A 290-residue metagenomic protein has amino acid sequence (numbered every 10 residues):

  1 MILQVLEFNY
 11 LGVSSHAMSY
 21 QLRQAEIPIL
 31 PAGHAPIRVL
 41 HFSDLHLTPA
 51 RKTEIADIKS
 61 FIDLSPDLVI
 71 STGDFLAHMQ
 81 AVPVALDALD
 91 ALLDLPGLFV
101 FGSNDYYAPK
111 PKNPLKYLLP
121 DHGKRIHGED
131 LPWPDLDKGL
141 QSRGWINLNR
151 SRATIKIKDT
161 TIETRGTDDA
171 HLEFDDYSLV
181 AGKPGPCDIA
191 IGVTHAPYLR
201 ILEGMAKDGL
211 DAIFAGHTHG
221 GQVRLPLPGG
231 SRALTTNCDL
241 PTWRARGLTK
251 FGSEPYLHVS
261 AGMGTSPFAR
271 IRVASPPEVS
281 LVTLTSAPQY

Functional and structural regions predicted by a protein language model:
I2-A88, A108: N-terminal active-site segment of His-dependent metallophosphoesterases
S14, P36-I55, L76-H78, Y107-G128 (+2 more regions): Acidic/histidine-rich helix-loop elements that form or flank divalent-metal/phosphate-binding sites at the catalytic
Y20, E26-L40, W145-I146, R152-T164 (+3 more regions): Beta-strand-turn-beta hairpins that frame and shape the catalytic cleft of phosphate-ester-processing enzymes
H41-S43, L68-D74, G97-S103, L148-R150 (+3 more regions): Active-site neighborhood of phospho(di)ester-bond hydrolases with catalytic His/Asp-centered motifs
K52-K156: Core catalytic region of metal-dependent phosphoesterases/phosphodiesterases, especially metallo-beta-lactamase-like
L64, L89-D94, G182-P186, M205-D208: Short, conserved loop/helix-junction motifs that constitute active-site signature segments in enzyme catalytic cores
L98, P197-S280: Conserved beta-sheet core of the metallophosphoesterase superfamily
K112-W145, S151-R152, I157-E203, A269-R272: Binuclear metal-dependent hydrolase catalytic cores centered on His/Asp/Glu-rich metal-binding motifs
